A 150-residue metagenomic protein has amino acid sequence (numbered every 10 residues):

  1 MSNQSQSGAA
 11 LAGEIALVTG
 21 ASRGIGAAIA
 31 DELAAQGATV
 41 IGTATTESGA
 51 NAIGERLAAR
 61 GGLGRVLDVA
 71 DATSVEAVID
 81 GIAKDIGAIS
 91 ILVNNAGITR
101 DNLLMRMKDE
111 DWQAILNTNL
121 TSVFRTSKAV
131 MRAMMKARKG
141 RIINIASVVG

Functional and structural regions predicted by a protein language model:
I15, S22-R23: Conserved glycine-rich cofactor-binding loop
Q36-A52: Conserved glycine-rich Rossmann-like NAD(P)H-binding loop of the short-chain dehydrogenase/reductase
R60-G61, G81-L92, R100, D111: A glycine-rich helix->loop->beta "capping" turn within Rossmann-like NAD(P)(H)-dependent oxidoreductase domains
L67-A77, D109: The beta1-alpha1 cofactor-binding region of Rossmann-like NAD(H)/NADP(H)-dependent oxidoreductases
L103-L104, D111-L116: Substrate-binding pocket helix/loop in short-chain dehydrogenase/reductase
S127-K128: A short, exposed helix-loop element centered on a Lys and neighboring polar residues
S147: Residue(s) in the substrate-gating loop at a strand-loop-helix junction that position the organic substrate next
